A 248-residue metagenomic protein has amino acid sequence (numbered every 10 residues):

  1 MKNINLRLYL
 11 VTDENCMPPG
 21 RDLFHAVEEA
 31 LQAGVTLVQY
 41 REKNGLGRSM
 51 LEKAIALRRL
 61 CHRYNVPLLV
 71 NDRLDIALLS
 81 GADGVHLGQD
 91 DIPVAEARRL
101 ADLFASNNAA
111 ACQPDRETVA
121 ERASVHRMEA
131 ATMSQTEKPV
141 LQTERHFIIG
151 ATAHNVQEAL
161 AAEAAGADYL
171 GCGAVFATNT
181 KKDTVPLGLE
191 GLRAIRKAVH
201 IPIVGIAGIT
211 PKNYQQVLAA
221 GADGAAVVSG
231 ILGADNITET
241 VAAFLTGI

Functional and structural regions predicted by a protein language model:
M1-I92, L100-F104, R145-A167, T184 (+3 more regions): Conserved N-terminal beta1-alpha1 strand-loop-helix module at the mouth
R63, H86, D90, E117-V119 (+7 more regions): Compositionally biased, intrinsically disordered low-complexity regions
I92-A95, T178: A short, polar/charged loop-to-alpha-helix boundary motif
D102-H146: Intrinsic disorder/low-complexity segments
Y169-T240: Active-site/ligand-binding-proximal alpha/beta "capping" segment
